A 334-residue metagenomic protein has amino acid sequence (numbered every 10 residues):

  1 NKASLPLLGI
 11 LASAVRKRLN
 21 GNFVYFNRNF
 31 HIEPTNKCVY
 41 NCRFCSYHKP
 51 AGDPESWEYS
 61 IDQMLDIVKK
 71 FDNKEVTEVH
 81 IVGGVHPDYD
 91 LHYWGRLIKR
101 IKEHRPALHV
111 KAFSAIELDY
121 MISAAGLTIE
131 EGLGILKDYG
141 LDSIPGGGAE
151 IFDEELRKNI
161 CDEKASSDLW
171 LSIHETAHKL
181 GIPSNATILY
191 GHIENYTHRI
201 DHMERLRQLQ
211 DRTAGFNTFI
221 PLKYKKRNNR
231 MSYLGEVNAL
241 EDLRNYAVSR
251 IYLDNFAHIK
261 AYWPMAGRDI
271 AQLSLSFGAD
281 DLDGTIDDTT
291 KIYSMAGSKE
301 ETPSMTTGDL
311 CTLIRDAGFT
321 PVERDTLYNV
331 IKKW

Functional and structural regions predicted by a protein language model:
N1-P6, D72, E204, Q210-W334: Auxiliary Fe-S-binding modules of radical SAM enzymes
L7-A51, S56-V82, I144: N-terminal pre-triad scaffold of radical SAM enzymes
A12, C42, I81, I144-G147 (+4 more regions): Conserved, mostly hydrophobic/aromatic
R28-F30, G52-E55, V82-H92, E154 (+2 more regions): Glycine-rich, proline-tolerant flexible connector loops at the mouths of alpha/beta enzymes
I61-K70, A125-I135, A266-A271: Short, acidic/polar
E75-H174, H178-A186, H192, H258: Conserved SAM/AdoMet-binding glycine-rich loop
W94-P106, L127-Y139, N195-T213, L243 (+1 more regions): Short, electropositive alpha-helical surface patch
